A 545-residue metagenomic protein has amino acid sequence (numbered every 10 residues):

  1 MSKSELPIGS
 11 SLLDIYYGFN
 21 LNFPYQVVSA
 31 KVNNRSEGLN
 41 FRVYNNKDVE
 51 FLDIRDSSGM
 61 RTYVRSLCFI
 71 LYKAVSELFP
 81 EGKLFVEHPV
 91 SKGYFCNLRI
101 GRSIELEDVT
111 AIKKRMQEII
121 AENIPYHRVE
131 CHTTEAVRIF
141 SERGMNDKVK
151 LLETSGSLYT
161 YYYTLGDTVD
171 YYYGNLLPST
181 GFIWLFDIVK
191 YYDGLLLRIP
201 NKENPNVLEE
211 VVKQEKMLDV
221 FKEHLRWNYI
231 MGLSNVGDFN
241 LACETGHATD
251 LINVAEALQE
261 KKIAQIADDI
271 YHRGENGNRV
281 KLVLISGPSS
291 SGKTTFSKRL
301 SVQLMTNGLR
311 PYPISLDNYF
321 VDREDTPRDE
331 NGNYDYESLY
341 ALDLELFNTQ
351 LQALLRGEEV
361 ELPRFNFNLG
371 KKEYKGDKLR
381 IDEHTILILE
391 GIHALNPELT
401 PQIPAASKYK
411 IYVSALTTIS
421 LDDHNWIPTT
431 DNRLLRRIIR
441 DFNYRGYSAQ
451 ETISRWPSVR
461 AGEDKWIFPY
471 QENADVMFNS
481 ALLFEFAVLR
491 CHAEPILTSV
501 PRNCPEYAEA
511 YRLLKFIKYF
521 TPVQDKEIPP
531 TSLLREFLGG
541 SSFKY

Functional and structural regions predicted by a protein language model:
F41-M60, K83-S91, F95-K261, I266 (+1 more regions): Auxiliary tRNA-acceptor-end handling modules of aminoacyl-tRNA synthetases
G274, P401-Y545: Conserved NTP phosphate-binding and transfer environment spanning the P-loop NTPase/kinase superfamily
G277, F347-A406, W456-Y470: Glycine-rich phosphate-binding loop used to anchor ATP phosphates in small-molecule kinases, encompassing both
V283-I285: Hydrophobic anchor at the beta1->P-loop junction of P-loop NTPases
K293: Conserved lysine of the Walker
F296, L300: Hydrophobic positions on the alpha1 helix immediately C-terminal to the Walker A/P-loop
V302-Y312: Post-Walker A helix-loop "phosphate-sensing" segment adjacent to the P-loop in P-loop NTPases
Y312-I314, V321-L369: Conserved nucleotide-sensing/catalytic segment adjacent to the nucleotide-binding pocket in NTP-handling enzymes
